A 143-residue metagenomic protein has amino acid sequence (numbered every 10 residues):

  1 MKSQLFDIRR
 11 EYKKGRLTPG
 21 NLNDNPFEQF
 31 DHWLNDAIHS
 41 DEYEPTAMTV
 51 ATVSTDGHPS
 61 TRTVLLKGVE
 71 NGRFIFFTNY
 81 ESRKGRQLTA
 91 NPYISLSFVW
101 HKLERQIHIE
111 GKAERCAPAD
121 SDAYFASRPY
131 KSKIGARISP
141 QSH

Functional and structural regions predicted by a protein language model:
M1-H143: Binding-site signature for planar aromatic cofactors or substrates
